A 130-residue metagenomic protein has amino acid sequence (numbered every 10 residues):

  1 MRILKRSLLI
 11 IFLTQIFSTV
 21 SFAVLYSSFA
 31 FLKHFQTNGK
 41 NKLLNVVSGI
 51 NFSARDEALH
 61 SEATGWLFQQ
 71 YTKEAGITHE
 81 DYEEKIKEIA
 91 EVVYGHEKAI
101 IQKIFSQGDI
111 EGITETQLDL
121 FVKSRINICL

Functional and structural regions predicted by a protein language model:
M1-L130: Non-heme di-metal
